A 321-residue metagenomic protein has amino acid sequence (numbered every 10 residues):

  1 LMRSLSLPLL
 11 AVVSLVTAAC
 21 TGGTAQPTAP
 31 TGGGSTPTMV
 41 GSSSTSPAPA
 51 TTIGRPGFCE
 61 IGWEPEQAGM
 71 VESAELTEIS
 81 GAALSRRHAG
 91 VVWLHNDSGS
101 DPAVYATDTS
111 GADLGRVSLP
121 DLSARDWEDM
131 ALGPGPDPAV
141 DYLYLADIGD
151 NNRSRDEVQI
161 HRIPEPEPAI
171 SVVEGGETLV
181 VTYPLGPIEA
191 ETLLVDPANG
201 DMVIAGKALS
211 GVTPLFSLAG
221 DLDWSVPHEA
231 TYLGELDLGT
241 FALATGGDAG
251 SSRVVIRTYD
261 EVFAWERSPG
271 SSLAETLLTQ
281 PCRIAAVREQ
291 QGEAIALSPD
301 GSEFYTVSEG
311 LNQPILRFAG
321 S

Functional and structural regions predicted by a protein language model:
L1-L9: Bacterial N-terminal signal peptides that target proteins for export
A11-S14: Sec-dependent, cleavable N-terminal signal peptides
T17-A19: C-terminal motif of bacterial Sec signal peptides marking the signal peptidase cleavage site
T21-G23, V40-G41, P47-S321: Sequence/structural signature of beta-propeller domains
G22-T31: Bacterial Sec signal peptide processing site at the extreme N-terminus
T31-T45: Extracytoplasmic/periplasmic regions of membrane proteins
